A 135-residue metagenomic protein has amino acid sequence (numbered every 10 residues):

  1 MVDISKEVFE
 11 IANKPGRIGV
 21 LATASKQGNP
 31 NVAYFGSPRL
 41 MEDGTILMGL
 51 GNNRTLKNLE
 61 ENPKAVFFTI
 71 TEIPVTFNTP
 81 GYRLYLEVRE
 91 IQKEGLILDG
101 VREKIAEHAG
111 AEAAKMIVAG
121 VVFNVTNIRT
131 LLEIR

Functional and structural regions predicted by a protein language model:
M1-R135: Binding-site signature for planar aromatic cofactors or substrates
